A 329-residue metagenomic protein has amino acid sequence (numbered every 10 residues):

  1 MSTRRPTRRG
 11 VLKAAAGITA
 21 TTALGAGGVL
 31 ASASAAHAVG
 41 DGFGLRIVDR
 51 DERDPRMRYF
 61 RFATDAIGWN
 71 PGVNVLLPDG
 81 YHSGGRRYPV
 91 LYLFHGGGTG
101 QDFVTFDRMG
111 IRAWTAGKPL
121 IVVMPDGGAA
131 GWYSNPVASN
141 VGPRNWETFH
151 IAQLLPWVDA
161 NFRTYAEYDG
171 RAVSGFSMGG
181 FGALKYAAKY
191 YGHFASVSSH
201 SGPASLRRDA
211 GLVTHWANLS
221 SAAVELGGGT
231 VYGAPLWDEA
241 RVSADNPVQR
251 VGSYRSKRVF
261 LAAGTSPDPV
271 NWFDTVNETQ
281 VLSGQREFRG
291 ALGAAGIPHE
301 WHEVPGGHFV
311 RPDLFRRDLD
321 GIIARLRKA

Functional and structural regions predicted by a protein language model:
S2-T3, G10-A20, A35-A329: Non-catalytic cap/lid and distal C-terminal segments of serine-dependent acyl enzymes
L24-S34: C-terminal segment of classical bacterial N-terminal signal peptides
